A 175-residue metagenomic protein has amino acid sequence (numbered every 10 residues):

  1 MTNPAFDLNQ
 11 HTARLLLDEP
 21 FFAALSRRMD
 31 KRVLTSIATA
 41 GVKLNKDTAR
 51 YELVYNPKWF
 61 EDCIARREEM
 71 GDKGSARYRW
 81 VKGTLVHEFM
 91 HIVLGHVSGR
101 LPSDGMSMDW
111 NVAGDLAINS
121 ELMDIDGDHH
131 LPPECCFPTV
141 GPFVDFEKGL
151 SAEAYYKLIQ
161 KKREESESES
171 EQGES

Functional and structural regions predicted by a protein language model:
M1-G83, F89-S175: Short, functionally important secondary-structure microenvironments
